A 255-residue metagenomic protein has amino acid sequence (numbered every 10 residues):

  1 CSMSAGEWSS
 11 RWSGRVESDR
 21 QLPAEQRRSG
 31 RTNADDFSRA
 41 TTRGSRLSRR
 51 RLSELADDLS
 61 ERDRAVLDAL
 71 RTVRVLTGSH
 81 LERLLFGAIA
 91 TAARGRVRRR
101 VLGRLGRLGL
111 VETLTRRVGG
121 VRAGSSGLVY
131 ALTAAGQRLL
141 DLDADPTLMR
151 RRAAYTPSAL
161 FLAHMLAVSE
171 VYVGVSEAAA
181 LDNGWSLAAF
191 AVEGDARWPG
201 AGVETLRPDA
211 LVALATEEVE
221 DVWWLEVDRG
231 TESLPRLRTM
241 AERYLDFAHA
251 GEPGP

Functional and structural regions predicted by a protein language model:
M3-Y155: Nuclease-adjacent, charged terminal/linker segments that flank catalytic cores
L52, R116, L160-L162, L181-W223 (+1 more regions): Active-site metal-binding core of divalent-cation-utilizing nuclease and nuclease-like domains
R74, G109, A179, G251-E252: Structural motif
L140-A189: Amphipathic alpha-helical dimerization/coiled-coil segments that flank or bridge DNA-binding/regulatory modules
A213, W224, D246-A250: Long, compositionally biased intrinsically disordered regions
R229-P255: Catalytic cores of nucleic-acid endonucleases
